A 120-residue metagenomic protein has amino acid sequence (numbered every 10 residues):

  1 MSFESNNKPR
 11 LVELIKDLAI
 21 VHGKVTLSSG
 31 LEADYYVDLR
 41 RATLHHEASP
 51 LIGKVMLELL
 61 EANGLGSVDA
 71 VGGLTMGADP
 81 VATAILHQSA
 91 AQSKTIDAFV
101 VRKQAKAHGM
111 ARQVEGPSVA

Functional and structural regions predicted by a protein language model:
S2-L65: Active-site-facing substrate-recognition patch
G30, V71, A98: Conserved hydrophobic/aromatic pocket- or pore-lining residues that grip, position, or stack substrates in active sites
L39, L74-T75, V101-Q104: Fold-independent oxyanion-binding glycine-rich loops and adjacent beta-strand/coil segments at enzyme active sites
A48, G72-G73, A107-M110: Glycine-centered small-residue hotspots that permit tight backbone geometry or close packing
L57, V68, R102-K103: Short C-terminal domain-edge/linker segments immediately following a structured domain
L65-T75: Short glycine-rich phosphate-binding loop at a beta-alpha junction
D79: Glycine-rich SAM-binding Motif I of class I
A82-A120: Short, glycine/charge-rich flexible loops or terminal/linker lids adjacent to PRPP-binding catalytic cores
